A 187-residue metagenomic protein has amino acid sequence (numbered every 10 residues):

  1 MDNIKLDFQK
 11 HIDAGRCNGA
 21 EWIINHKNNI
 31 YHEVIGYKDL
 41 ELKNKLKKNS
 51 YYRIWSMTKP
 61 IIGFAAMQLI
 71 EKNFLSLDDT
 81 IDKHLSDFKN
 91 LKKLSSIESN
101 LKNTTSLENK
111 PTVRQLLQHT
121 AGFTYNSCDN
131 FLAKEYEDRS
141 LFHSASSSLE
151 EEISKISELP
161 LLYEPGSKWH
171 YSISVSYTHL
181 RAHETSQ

Functional and structural regions predicted by a protein language model:
M1-I54, F74, N90-K102, S157-L162: Short, conserved catalytic-motif segment at the N-terminal edge
K5, Q9, M67-I70, I81-D82 (+4 more regions): Non-transmembrane alpha-helical segments in soluble domains of secreted/periplasmic/extracellular proteins
C17, Q115-A145: Extended low-complexity intrinsically disordered regions
H32-E33, K83, A133-E164: Short, charged, amphipathic alpha-helices and their helix-cap/turn boundaries
K48, E71-T124, C128, E158: Active-site helix/loop module of the DD-peptidase/beta-lactamase fold, centered on the serine-lysine SxxK catalytic
K59: Short, conserved phosphate/pyrophosphate- and ester-handling motifs at nucleotide-, phospho-/glycolipid
S167-S172: Cytochrome P450
T178-T185: Conserved small/polar residues in nucleotide/adenosyl-binding loops
